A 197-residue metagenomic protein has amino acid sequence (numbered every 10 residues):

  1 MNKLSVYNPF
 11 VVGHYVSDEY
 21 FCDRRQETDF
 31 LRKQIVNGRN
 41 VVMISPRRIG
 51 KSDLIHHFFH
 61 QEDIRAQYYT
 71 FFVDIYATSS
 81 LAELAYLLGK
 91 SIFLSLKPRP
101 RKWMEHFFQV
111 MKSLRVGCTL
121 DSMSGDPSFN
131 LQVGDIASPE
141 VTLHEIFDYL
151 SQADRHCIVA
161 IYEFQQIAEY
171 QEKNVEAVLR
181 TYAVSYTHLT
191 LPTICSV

Functional and structural regions predicted by a protein language model:
M1-G38: A short, basic N-terminal segment
Q34, L150-A153, A183-Y186: Conserved catalytic network of the ASCE P-loop NTPase/AAA+ motor domain
V41: Conserved beta-strand position immediately N-terminal to the Walker
I44-I49, D53-I161, I167-A168, K173: P-loop NTPase nucleotide-binding core
Q166, Y170-Q171, T181-L189: Sensor-1/coupling segment of RecA-like P-loop NTPase cores
V175-V178: Charged helix-capping and loop-helix junction motifs
H188-V197: Single conserved hydrophobic/aromatic residue that forms the stacking wall/gate of nucleotide- or nucleobase-binding
